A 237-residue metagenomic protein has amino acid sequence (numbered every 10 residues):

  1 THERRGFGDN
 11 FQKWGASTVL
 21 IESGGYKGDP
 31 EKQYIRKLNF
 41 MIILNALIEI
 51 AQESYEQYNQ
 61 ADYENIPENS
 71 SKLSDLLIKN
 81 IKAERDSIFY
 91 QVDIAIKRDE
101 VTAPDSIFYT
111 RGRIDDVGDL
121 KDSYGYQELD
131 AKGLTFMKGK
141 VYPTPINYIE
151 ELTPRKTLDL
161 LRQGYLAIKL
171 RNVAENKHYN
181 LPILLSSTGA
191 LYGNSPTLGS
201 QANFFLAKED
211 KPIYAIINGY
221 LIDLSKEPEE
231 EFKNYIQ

Functional and structural regions predicted by a protein language model:
T1-Q237: C-terminal accessory segments enriched in acidic
